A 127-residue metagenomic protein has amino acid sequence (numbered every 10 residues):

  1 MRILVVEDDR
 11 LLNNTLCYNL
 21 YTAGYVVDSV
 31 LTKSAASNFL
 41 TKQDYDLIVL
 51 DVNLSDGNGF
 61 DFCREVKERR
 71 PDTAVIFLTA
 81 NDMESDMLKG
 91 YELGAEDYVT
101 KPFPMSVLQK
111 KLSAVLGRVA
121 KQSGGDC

Functional and structural regions predicted by a protein language model:
M1-S123: N-terminal/domain-start alpha-helical segments
